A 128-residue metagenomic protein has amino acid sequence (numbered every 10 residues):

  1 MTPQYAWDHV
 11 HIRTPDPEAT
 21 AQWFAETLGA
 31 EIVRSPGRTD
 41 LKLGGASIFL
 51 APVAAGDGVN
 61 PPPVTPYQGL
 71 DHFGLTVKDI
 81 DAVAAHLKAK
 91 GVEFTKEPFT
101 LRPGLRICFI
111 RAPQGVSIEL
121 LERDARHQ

Functional and structural regions predicted by a protein language model:
M1-A6, E31-G74, A85-R111, D124-Q128: Vicinal oxygen chelate
V10: Histidine-centered catalytic micro-motifs
T20-A25, L87, G115: Conserved active-site tyrosine of GNAT-family acetyltransferases
L120: Short glycine-/small-residue motifs
